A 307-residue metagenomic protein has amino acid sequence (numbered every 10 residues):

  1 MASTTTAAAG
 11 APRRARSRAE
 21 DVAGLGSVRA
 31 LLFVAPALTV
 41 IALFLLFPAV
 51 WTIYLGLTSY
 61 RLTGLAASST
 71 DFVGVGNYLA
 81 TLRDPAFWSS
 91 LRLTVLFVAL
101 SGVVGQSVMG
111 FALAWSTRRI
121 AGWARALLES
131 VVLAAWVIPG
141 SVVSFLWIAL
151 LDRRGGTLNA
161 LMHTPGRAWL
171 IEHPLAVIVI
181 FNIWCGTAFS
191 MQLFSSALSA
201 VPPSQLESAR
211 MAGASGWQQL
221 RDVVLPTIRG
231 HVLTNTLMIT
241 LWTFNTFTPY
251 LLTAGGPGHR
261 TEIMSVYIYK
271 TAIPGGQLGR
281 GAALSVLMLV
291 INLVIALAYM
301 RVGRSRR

Functional and structural regions predicted by a protein language model:
M1-L25: Short, Lys/Arg-rich, polar N-terminal cytosolic tail immediately upstream of the first transmembrane signal-anchor
G26-R307: A structural signal for multi-pass alpha-helical bundles of membrane permease subunits that mediate small-molecule
